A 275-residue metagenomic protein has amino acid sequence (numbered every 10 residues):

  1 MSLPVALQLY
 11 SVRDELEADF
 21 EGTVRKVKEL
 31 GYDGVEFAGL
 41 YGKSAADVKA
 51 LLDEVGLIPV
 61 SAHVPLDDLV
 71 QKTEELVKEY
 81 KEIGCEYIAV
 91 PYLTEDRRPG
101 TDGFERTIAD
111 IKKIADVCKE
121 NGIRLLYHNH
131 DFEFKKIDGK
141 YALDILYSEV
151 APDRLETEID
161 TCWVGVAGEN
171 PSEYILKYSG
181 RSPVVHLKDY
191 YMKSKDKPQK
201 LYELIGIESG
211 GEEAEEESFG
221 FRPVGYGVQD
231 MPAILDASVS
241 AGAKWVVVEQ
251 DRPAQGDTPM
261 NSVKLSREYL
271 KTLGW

Functional and structural regions predicted by a protein language model:
M1-Y87, E156, D236, R267-W275: N-terminal pre-domain/capping segments
R13-A18, G34-D47, V64-T73, E95-P99 (+5 more regions): Acidic-and-aromatic substrate-binding clefts and catalytic sites of carbohydrate-active enzymes
G34, L66-T157, V166, K177 (+1 more regions): Active-site acidic/histidine proton-transfer and metal-coordination neighborhood in alpha/beta enzyme cores
E36, S61, A89, L126 (+3 more regions): Conserved beta-strand positions in the central sheet of alpha/beta enzyme cores
E120-V228: Acidic/histidine-rich catalytic cores of soluble enzymes
Y226-V239: A short, acidic, amphipathic alpha-helical segment used as a generic capping/interface helix at domain edges
A243-L273: C-terminal/domain-terminus segments
